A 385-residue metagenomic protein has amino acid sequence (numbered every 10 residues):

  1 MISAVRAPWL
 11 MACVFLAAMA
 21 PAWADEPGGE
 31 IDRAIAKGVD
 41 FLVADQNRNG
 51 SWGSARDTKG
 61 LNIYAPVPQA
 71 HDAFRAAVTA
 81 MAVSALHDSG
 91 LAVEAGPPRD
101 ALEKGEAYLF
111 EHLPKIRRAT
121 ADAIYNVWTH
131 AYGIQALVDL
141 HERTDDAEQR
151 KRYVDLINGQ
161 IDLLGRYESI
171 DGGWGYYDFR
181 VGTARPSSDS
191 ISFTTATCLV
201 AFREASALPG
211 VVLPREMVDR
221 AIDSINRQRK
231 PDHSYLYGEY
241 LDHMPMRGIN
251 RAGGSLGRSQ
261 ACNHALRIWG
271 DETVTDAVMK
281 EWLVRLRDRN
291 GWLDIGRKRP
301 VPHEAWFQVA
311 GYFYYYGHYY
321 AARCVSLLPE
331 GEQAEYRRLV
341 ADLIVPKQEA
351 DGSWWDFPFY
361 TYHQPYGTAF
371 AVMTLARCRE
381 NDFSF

Functional and structural regions predicted by a protein language model:
M1-V5: N-terminal secretory signal peptides that target proteins for export/translocation
P8-M19: Bacterial N-terminal signal peptides
A20-A24: Sec/Tat signal peptide C-region and signal peptidase I cleavage site
D25-D40, A44, R48-D100, P114-D162 (+3 more regions): An alpha-helical repeat/solenoid feature that recognizes helix-turn-helix modules
R99, E106-Y108: Active-site-surrounding "flap" and adjacent substrate/cofactor-binding loops of secreted or lumenal enzymes, prototyped
S224: Active-site neighborhood of glycoside hydrolase catalytic domains
E335-D351: Short glycine/proline-rich, acidic loop/turn segments that cap or connect secondary-structure elements
